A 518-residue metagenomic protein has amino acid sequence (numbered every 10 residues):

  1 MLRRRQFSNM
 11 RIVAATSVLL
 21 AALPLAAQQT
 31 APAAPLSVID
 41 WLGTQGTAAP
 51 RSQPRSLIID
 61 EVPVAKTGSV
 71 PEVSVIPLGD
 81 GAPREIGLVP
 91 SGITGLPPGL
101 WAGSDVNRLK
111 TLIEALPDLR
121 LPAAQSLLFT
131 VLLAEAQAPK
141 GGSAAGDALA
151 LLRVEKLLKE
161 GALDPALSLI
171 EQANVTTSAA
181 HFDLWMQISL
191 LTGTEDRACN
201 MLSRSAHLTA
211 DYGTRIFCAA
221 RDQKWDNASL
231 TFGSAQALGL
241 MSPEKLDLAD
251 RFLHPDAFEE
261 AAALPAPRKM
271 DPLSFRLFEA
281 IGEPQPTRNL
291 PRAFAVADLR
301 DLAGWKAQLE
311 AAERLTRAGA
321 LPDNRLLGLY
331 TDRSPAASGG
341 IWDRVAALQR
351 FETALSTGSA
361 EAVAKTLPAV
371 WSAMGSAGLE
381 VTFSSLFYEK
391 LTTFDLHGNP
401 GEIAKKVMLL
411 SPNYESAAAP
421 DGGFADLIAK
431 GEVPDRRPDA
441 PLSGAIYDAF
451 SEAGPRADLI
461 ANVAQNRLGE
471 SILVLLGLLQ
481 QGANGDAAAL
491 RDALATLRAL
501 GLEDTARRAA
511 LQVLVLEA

Functional and structural regions predicted by a protein language model:
Q29-D147, Y388-L468: Terminal, intrinsically disordered low-complexity segments enriched in charged/polar and proline residues
T94-G103, L132-G142, S168-T177, N200-A210 (+11 more regions): Solenoid-like repeat scaffolds
S143-L151, A173-L184, E195, A206-T214 (+11 more regions): Generic helix N-cap/helix-start motif at coil->alpha-helix transitions
K156, L184-S189, C218-A219, T353-A354 (+1 more regions): Residue-level signature for tetratricopeptide repeat
L163-A166, E195-C199, N227-T231, A360-T366 (+1 more regions): Solenoid-repeat scaffolds in large eukaryotic assemblies
H181-G193, Y212-D226, P243-A261, E380-F394: TPR/TPR-like alpha-solenoid helical repeat scaffolds
L191-N200, K224-F232, H254-F278, T392-I403: Alpha-helical linker/edge segments of TPR/alpha-solenoid repeat scaffolds and analogous pre-/post-domain helices
L238-K390: Long, internal scaffold/assembly segments composed of regular secondary structure
